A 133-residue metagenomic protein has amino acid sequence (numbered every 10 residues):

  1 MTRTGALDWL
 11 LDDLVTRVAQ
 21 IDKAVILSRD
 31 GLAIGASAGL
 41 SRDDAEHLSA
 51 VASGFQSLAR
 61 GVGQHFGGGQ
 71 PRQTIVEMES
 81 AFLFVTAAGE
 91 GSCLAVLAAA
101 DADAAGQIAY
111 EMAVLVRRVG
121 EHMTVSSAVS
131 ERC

Functional and structural regions predicted by a protein language model:
M1-K23, D30, I34-C133: Acidic, low-complexity cytosolic segments
